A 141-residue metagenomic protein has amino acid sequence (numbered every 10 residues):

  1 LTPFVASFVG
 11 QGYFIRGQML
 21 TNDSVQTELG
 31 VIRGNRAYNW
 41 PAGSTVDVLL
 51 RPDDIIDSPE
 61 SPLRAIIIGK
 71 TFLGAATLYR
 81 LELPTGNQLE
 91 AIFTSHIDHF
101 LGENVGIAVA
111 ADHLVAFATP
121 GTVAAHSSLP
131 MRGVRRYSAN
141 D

Functional and structural regions predicted by a protein language model:
L1-V9: Conserved beta-strand-loop-alpha-helix hinge in the C-terminal portion of ABC ATPase nucleotide-binding domains
G12-D141: Non-catalytic connector elements of ABC transporters
